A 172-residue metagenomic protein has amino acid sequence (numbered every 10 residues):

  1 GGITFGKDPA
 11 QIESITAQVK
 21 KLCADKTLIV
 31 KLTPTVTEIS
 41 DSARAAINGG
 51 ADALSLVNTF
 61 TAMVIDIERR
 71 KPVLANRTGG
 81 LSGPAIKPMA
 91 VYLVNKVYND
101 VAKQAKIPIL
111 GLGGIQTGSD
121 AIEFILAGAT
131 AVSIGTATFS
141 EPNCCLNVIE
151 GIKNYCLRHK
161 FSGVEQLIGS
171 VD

Functional and structural regions predicted by a protein language model:
G1-L110, Q116-I134: Alpha/beta enzyme core
T61-A62, F139, V171: Positions that flank functional sites
I65-G79, T138-S162: C-terminal helical cap(s) of enzyme catalytic domains, especially alpha/beta-barrels
K87-A90, D120-A121, P142, R158 (+1 more regions): Residue-level recognition of conserved structural "scaffold" positions that shape functional pockets and channels
I107-P108, S162-E165: Residue-level recognition of the N-termini of beta-strands and the immediately preceding loop/turn
Q166-D172: A short, charged, Gly/Pro-tolerant segment at domain boundaries
